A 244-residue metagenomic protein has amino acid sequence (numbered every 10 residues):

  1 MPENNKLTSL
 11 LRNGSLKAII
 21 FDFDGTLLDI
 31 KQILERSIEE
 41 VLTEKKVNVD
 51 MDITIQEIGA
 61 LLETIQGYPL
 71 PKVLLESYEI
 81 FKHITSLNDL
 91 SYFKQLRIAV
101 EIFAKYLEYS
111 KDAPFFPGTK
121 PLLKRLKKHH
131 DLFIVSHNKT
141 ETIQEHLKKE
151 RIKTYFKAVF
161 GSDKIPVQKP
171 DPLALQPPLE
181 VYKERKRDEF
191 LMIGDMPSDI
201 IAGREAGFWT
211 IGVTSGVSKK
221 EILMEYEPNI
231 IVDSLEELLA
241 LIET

Functional and structural regions predicted by a protein language model:
N4-L7, N13-P117: N-terminal helical cap/lid subdomain that shapes the substrate entry/recognition surface in HAD-like hydrolases
L7-R12, L238-T244: Short amphipathic alpha-helix with an adjacent loop that forms part of the alpha/beta core around
L10, K120-K124, M196-D199, T214-I222: Short glycine/proline-centered loop/turn elements that form peptide/ligand docking sites
T26, I38, I98-I102, T119-L147 (+2 more regions): Substrate-recognition element of Asp-dependent hydrolases with the DxDx(T/V) motif
Q32, W209, G216-S218: Flexible glycine-rich beta->alpha loop in the catalytic core of nucleotide-sugar glycosyltransferases
D112, F133, K139-M192, P197-A206 (+1 more regions): Substrate-recognition "cap/lid" segment bordering the active-site pocket of phosphatases
I230-S234: Short acidic-hydrophobic, aromatic-tinged amphipathic segments that line or gate anion-handling sites
